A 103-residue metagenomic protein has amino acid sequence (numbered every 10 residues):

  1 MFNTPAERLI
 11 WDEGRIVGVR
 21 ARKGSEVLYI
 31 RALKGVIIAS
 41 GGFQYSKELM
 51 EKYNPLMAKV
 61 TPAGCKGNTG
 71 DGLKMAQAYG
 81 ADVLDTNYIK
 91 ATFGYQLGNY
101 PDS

Functional and structural regions predicted by a protein language model:
M1-F2, D85: A generic structural-conservation signal
F2-I16: A conserved short coil-to-beta-strand element within the FAD-binding core of flavoproteins
G14-V17, G98-S103: Short low-complexity, flexible loop/linker segments enriched in glycine and/or proline with clustered acidic
G18-R22: Short beta-strand segments that buttress and anchor functional surface loops
K23-P101: Glycine-rich loop(s) and the adjacent beta-strand/alpha-helix scaffold that form part
